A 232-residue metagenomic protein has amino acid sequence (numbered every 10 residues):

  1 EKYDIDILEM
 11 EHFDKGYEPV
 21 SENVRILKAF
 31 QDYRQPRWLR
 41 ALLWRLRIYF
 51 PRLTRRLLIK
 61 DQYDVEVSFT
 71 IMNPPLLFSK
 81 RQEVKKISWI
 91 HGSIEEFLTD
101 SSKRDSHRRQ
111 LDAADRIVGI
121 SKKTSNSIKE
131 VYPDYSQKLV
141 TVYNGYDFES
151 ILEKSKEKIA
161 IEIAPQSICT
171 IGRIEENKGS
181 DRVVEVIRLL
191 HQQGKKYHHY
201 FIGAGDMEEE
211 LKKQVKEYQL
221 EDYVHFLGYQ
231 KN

Functional and structural regions predicted by a protein language model:
K2-L42, P133: N-terminal strand-loop element at the rim of the active site of nucleotide-sugar-dependent glycosyltransferases
W44-P51, K85, G92-A113, N126: Nucleotide-sugar donor phosphate/pyrophosphate-binding loop at the beta->alpha transition of glycosyltransferases
P51-L58, Y63-V84, E95-E96: An aromatic- and histidine-rich active-site surface loop
E66-V67, A113-K122: A short beta-strand/loop micro-motif in the catalytic core of glycosyltransferases that engages the nucleotide-sugar
K123, G145: Carbohydrate-associated surface elements
E153-S167: Nucleotide-sugar donor-binding and catalytic loop/hinge architecture of NDP-sugar-dependent glycosyltransferases
Q166, T170-K195, H199, D206-K213: A conserved mid-protein helix/loop that constitutes part of the nucleotide-sugar donor-binding site
M207-E210, E221-Q230: Active-site donor-binding acidic/aromatic loop of nucleotide-activated sugar and phosphosugar transferases involved
